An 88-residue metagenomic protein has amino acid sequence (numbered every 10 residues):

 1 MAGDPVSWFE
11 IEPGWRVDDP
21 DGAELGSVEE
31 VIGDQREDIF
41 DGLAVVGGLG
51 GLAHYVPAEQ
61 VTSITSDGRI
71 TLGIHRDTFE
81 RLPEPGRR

Functional and structural regions predicted by a protein language model:
M1-R88: Peripheral interaction segments used for macromolecular assembly
